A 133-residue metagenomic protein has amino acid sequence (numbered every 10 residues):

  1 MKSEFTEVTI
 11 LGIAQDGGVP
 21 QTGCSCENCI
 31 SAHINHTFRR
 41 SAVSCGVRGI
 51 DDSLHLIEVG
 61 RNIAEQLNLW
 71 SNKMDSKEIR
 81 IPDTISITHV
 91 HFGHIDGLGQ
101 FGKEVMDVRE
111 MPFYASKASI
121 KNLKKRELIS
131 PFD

Functional and structural regions predicted by a protein language model:
M1-D133: Binuclear metal-dependent hydrolase catalytic cores
